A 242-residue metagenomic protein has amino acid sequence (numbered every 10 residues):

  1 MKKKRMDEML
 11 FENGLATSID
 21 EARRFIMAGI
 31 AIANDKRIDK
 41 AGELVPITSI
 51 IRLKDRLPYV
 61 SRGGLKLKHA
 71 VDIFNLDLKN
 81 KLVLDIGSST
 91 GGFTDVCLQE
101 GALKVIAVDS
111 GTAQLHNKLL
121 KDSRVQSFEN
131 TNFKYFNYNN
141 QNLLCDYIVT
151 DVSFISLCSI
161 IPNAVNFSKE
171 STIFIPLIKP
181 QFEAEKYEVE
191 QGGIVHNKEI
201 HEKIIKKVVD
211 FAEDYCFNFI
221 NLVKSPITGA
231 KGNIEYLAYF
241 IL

Functional and structural regions predicted by a protein language model:
M1-I47: A basic, amphipathic helix-loop patch mediating RNA/tRNA/ribosome contacts
A31, L103-V108: Short beta-strand element of Class I
K79-S89: Conserved class I S-adenosyl-L-methionine
T90-G101: Conserved SAM-binding loop of SAM-dependent methyltransferases across substrates and taxa, primarily the Class I
I106-S159: S-adenosyl-L-methionine
C158-I175: A short glycine-rich, Lys/Arg-flanked "PGG" loop and its adjoining helix->strand segment in the class I
S171-E185: Conserved beta-strand signature within the Rossmann-like core of class I S-adenosyl-L-methionine
I227-L242: Core SAM-dependent methyltransferase catalytic element
